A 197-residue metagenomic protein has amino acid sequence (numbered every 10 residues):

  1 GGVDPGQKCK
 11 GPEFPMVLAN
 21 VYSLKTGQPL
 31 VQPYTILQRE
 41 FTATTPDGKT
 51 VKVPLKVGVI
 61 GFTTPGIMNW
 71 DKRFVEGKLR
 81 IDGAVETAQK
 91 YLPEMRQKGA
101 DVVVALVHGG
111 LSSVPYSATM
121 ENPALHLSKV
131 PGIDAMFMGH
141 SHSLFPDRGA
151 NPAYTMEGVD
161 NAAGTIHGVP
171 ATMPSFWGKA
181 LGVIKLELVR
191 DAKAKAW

Functional and structural regions predicted by a protein language model:
G1-A196: Acidic, metal/ion-coordinating pockets
